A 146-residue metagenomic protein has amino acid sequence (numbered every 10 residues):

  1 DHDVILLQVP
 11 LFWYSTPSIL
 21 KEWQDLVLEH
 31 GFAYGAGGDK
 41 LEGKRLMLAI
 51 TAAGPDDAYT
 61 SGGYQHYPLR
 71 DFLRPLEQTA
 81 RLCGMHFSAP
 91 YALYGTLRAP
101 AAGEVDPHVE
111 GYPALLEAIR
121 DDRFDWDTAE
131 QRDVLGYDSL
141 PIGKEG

Functional and structural regions predicted by a protein language model:
D1-E77: Helix-loop-strand module that forms the ligand-binding subsite of alpha/beta enzymes
T79-G146: Glycine-rich phosphate/pyrophosphate-binding loop and the adjoining helix
